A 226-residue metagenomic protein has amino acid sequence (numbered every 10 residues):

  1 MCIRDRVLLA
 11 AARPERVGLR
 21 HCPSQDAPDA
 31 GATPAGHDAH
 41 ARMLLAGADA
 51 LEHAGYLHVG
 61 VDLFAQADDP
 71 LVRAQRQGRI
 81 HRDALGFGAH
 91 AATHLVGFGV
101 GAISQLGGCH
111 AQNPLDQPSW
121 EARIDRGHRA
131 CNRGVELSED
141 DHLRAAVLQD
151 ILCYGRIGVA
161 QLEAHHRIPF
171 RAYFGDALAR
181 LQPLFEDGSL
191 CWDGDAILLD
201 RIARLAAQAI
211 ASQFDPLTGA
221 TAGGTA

Functional and structural regions predicted by a protein language model:
R4-R171, T225: C-terminal scaffold of the Radical SAM
P70-L71, Q182, A203: Short Asp/Glu-rich motifs
F170-F185: Short amphipathic alpha-helical interaction segments
F185-D195: A short, conserved structural fragment
A196-D200: Minor-groove-contacting beta-hairpin "wing" of winged helix-turn-helix DNA-binding domains
R204-A226: Short, amphipathic alpha-helical interaction segments positioned at domain boundaries
